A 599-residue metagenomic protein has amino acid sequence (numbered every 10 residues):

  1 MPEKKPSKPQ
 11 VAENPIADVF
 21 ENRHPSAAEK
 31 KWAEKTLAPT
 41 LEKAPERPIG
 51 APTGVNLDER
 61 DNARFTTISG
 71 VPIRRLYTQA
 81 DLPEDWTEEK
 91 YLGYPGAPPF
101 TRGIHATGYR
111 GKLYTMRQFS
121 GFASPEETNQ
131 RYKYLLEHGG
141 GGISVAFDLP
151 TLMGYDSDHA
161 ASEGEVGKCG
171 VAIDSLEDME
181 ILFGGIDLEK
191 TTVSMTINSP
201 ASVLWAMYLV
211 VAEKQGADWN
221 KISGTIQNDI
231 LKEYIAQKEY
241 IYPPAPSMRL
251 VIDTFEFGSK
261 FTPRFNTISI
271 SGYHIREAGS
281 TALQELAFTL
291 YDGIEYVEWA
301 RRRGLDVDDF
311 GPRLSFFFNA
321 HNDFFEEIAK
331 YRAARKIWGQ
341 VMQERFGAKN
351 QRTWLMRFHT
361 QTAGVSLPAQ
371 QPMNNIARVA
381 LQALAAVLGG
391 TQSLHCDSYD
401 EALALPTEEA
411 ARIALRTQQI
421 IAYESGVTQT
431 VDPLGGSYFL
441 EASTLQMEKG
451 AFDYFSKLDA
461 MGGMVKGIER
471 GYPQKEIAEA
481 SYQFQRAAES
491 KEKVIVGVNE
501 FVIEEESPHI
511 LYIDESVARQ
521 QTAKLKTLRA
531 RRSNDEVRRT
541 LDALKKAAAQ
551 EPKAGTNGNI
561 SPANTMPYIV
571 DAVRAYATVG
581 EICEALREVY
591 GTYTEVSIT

Functional and structural regions predicted by a protein language model:
M1-E177, F183-E189, A212-Q215, D453-S456 (+3 more regions): Acidic/polar, glycine-rich intrinsically disordered N-terminal extensions of enzymes
E21-P25, K31-I73, Q79, E84-T87 (+5 more regions): Gly/Pro-rich turn-and-neighbor structural signature
Y114-S120, I143-V145, T191-I197, I222-N228 (+4 more regions): Hydrophobic faces of well-ordered beta-strands that scaffold small-molecule active sites in alpha/beta enzyme cores
G140, S162-R302, E327-V341, P372-A380: Active-site cavity-forming subdomains of large catalytic enzyme subunits
G164-K168, K232-Y242, I275-S280, F318-D323 (+7 more regions): Short beta-alpha connecting loops at secondary-structure transitions that line or flank enzyme active sites
D174, T192, I197-P200, K214 (+10 more regions): Phosphate/diphosphate-binding loops
L204-A206, G279-A287, H321-A333, T362-I376 (+6 more regions): Short glycine/threonine-rich loop-to-helix capping motif typified by GTGT followed within a few residues by an Asp-Pro
D306-F310, A348-T362, Q370-Y399, P406-V431 (+3 more regions): Flexible glycine/proline-rich, aromatic-decorated loop/lid segments
